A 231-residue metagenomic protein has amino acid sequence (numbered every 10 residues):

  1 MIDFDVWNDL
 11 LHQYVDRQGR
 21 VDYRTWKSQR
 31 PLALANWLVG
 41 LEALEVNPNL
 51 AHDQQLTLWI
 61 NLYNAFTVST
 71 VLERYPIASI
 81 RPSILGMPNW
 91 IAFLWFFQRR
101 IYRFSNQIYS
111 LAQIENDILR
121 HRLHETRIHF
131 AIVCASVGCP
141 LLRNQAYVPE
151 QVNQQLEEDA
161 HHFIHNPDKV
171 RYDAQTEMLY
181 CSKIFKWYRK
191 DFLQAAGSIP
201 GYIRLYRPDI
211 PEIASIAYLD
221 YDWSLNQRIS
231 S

Functional and structural regions predicted by a protein language model:
M1-S231: Interaction/scaffold regions that mediate signaling and macromolecular assembly across diverse proteins
